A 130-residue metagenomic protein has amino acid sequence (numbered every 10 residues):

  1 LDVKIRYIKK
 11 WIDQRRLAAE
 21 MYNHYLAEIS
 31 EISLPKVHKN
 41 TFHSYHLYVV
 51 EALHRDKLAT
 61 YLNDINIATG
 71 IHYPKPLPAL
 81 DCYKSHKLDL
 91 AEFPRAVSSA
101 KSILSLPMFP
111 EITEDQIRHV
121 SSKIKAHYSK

Functional and structural regions predicted by a protein language model:
L1-K130: PLP-dependent aminotransferase class I/II
